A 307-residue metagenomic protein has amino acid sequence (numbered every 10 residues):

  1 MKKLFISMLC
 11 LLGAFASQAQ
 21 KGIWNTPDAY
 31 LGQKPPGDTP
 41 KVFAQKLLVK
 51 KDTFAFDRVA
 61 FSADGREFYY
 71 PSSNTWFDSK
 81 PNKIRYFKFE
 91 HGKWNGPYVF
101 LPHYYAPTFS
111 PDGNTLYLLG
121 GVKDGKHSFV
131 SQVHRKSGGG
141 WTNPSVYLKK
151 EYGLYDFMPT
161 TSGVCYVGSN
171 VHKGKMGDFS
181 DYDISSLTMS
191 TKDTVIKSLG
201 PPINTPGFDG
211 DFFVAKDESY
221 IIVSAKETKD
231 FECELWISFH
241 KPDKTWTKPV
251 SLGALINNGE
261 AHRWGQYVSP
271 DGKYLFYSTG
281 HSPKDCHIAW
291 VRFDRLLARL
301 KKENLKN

Functional and structural regions predicted by a protein language model:
M1-G22: Bacterial Sec-dependent N-terminal signal peptides
Q20-N307: Short, conserved micro-motifs composed of acidic
